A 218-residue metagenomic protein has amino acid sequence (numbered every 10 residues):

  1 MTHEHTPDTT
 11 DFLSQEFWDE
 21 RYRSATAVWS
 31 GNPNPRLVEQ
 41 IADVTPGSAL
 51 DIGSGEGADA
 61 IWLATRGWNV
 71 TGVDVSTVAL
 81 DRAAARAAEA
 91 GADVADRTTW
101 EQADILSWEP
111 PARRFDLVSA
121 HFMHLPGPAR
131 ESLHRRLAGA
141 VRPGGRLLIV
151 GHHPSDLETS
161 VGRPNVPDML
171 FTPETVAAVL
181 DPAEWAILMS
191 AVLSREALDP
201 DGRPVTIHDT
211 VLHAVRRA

Functional and structural regions predicted by a protein language model:
M1-V44, S155: Conserved class I S-adenosyl-L-methionine
G47-G55: Conserved class I S-adenosyl-L-methionine
E56-L106: Class I SAM-dependent methyltransferase SAM/SAH-binding core
W108-L117: A short acidic, Gly/Pro-enriched loop at the edge of an enzyme's catalytic core that lines a small-molecule cofactor
D116-R130: A short SAM/SAH-binding and catalytic strip from SAM-dependent methyltransferases
E131-P143: A short glycine-rich, Lys/Arg-flanked "PGG" loop and its adjoining helix->strand segment in the class I
G144-H152: Conserved beta-strand signature within the Rossmann-like core of class I S-adenosyl-L-methionine
D168-E184, M189-S190: Short alpha-helix
